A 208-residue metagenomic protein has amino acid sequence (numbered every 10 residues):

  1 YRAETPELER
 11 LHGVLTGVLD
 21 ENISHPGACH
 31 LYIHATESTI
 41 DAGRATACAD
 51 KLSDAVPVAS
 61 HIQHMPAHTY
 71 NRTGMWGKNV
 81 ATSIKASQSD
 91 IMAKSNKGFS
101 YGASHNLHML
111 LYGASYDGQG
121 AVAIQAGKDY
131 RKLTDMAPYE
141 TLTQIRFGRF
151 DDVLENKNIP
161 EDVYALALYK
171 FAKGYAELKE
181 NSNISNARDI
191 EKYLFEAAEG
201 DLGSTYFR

Functional and structural regions predicted by a protein language model:
Y1-I62: A conserved hydrophobic secondary-structure block that centers on an alpha-helix together with its immediately flanking
T5, T39, T73, G113 (+3 more regions): Structural motif corresponding to the intra-repeat A-B loop/turn of tetratricopeptide repeats
L8, D41-A42, W76, G120 (+2 more regions): TPR-repeat structural position
L11, A45, N79, A123 (+1 more regions): Single-residue signature of alpha-solenoid repeat helices
V18-N22, D50-A59, Q88-K97, G127-T134 (+2 more regions): Solenoid-like repeat scaffolds
A28-C29, I62, N96, N106 (+2 more regions): TPR alpha-solenoid repeat register
H34-A35, T69, G113, T143 (+2 more regions): Residue-level signature for tetratricopeptide repeat
